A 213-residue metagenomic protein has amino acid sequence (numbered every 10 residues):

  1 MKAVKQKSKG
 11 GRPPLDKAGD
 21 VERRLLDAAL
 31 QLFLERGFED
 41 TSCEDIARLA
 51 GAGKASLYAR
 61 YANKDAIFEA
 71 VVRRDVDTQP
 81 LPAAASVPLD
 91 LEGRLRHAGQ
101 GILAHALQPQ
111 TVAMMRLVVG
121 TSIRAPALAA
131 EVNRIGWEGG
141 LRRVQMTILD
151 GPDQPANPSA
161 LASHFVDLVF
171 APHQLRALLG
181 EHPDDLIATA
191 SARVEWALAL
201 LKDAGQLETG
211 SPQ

Functional and structural regions predicted by a protein language model:
M1-A52, D65-A66: Basic, helix-initiating cap at the start of DNA-binding domains
M1-R12, R142, M146, D150 (+3 more regions): C-terminal peripheral helix-coil segments that are non-catalytic and often amphipathic
A55: Key DNA-contact positions within bacterial/archaeal DNA-binding proteins
K64, V71, D75, L95 (+5 more regions): Hydrophobic/aromatic residues within well-ordered alpha-helical segments
E69-G99, A106: Amphipathic alpha-helical linker/stalk segments
G93, V112-A113, P126-D153, S163 (+1 more regions): Amphipathic alpha-helical packing segments from all-alpha helical-bundle domains
A106-R134, A177-G180: Amphipathic alpha-helical segments used for helix-helix packing
